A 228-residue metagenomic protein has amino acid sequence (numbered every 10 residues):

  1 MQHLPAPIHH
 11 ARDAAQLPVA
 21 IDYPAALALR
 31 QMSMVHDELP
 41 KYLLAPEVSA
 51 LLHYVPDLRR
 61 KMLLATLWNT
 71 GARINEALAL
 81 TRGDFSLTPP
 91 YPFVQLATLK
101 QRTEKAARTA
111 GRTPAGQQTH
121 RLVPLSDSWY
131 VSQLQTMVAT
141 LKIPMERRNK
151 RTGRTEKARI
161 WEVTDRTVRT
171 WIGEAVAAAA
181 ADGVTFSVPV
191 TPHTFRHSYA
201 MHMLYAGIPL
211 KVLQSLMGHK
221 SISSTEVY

Functional and structural regions predicted by a protein language model:
M1-A28, R73-N75, E174: N-terminal DNA-binding recognition helix of tyrosine site-specific recombinases/integrases
A20-S49, E104-S128: DNA breakage-rejoining catalytic core of tyrosine-based enzymes
A45-I74: Basic, Lys/Arg- and aromatic-enriched nucleic-acid-binding interface segment
L67-P90, K211-V212: Short, charged phosphate-coordinating catalytic segments
A79-T136: Conserved tyrosine-mediated DNA breakage-rejoining catalytic core shared by Y-recombinases
F85-P89, P189, I208-Y228: Short, polar N-cap/turn motifs at the start of nucleic acid-interacting alpha helices
S126-F186: Active-site/catalytic core of tyrosine-dependent DNA strand-transfer enzymes
D165-V168, F186-A206: Short basic/aromatic active-site micro-motif
